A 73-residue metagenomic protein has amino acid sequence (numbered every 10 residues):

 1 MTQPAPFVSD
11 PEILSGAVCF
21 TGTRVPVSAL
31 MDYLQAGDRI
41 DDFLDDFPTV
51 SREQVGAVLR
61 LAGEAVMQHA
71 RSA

Functional and structural regions predicted by a protein language model:
T2-D41: A short, structured beta-strand/loop element
V25-A73: Long, charge-rich, low-complexity alpha-helical segments
